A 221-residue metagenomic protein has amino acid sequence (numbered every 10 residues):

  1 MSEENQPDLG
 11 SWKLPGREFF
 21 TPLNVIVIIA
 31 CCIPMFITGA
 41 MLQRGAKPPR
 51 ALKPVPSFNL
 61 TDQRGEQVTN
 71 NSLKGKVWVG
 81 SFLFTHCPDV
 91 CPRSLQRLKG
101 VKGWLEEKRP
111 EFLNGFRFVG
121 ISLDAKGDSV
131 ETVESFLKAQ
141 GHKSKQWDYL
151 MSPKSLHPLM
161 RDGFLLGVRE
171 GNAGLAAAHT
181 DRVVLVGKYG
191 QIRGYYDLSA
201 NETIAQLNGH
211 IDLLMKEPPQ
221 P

Functional and structural regions predicted by a protein language model:
M1-S57, T61, E217, P221: N-terminal targeting signals for export/organelle localization
V55-P56, W78, T180-R182: Short loop/turn microsegments at loop-to-beta-strand junctions
V68-T69, R193: Generic structural signal for well-ordered beta-strand positions
N70-L98: Short active-site neighborhood of thiol/selenol oxidoreductases, capturing the structured segment around
L73, W78, N114-K143: Structural alpha/beta surface segment adjacent to cysteine/selenocysteine redox centers across thiol/disulfide enzymes
V90-E107, V130: Typically the conserved alpha-helix immediately C-terminal to a functionally engaged Cys/Sec in thioredoxin-like
V130-T180: Short, internal strand/loop/helix patches that form the active-site neighborhood or redox-interaction surface
G171-P221: Thiol-/selenol-based redox modules, centered on thioredoxin-like and closely related oxidoreductase domains
